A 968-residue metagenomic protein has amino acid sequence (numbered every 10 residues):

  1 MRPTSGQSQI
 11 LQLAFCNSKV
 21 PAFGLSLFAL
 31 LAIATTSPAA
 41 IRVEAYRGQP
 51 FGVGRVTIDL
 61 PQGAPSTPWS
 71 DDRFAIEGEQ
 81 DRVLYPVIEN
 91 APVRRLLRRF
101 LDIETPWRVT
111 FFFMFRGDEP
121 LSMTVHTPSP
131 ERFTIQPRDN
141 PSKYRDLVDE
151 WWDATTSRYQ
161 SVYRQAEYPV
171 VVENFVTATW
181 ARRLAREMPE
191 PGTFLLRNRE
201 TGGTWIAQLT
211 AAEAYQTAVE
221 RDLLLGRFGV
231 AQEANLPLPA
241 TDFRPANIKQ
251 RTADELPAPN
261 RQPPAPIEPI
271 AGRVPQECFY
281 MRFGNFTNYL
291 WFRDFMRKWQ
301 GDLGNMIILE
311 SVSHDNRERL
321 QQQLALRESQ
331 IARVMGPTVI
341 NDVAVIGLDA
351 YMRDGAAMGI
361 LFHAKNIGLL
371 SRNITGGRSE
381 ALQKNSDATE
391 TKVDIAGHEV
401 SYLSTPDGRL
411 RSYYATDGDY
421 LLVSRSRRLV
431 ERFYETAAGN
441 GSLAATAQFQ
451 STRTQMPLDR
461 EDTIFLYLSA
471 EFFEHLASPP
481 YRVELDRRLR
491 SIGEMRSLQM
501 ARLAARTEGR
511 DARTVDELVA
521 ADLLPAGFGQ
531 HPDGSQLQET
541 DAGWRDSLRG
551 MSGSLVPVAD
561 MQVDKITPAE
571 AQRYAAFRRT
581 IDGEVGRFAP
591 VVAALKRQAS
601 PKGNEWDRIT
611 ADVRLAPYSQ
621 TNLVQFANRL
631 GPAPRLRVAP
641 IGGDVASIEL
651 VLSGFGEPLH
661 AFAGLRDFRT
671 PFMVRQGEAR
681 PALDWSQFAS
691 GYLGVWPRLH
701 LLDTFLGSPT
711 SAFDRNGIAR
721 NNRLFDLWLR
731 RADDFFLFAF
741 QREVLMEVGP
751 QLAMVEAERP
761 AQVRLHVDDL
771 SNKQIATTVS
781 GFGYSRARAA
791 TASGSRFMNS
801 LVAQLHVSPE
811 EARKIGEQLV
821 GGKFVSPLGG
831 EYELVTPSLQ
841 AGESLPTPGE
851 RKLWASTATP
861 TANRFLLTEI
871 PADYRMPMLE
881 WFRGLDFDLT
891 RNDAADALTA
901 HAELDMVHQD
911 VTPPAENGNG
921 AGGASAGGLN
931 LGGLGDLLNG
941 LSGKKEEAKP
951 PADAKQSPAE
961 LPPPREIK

Functional and structural regions predicted by a protein language model:
M1-P191: Extended, solvent-exposed polar beta/coil surface segments
I41-A91, R98-F100, R108, P169-M358 (+10 more regions): Structural boundary/hinge residues at secondary-structure and domain interfaces
V43-Y46, S70-D72, E77, L84-V87 (+4 more regions): Single conserved position on a long alpha-helix in the C-terminal lobe of the eukaryotic protein kinase
L326, L369, R428-L429, S793 (+1 more regions): Extracytoplasmic/secreted proteins, especially bacterial periplasmic and envelope-associated proteins
R378, A437, V802-H806, S942-K945: Sec/Tat-exported extracytoplasmic proteins
Y414-E435, P480-G509: Extended, charge-rich low-complexity interaction segments
N772-E817: Conserved hydrophobic/amphipathic alpha-helical signal-anchor segments
S800-H908: Low-complexity, acidic interaction segments enriched in glycine
